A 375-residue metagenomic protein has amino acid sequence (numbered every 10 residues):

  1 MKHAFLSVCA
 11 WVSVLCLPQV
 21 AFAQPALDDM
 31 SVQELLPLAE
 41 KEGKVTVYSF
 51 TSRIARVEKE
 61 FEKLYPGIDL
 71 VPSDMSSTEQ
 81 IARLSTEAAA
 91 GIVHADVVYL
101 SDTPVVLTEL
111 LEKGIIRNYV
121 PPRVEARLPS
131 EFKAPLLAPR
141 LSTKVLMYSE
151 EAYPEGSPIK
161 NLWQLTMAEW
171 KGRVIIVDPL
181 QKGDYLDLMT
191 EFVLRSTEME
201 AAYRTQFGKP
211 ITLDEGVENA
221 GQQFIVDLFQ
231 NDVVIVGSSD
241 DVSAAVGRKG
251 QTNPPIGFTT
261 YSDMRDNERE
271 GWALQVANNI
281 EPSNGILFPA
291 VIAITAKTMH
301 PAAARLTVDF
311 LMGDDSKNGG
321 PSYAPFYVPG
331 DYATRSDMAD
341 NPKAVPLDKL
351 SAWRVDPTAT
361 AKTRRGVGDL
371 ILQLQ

Functional and structural regions predicted by a protein language model:
S7-V20: Bacterial N-terminal signal peptides
A23, G285-D356: Mature extracytoplasmic/periplasmic domains
A23-D29, I115: Cleaved targeting-peptide boundary
D28, L347-Q375: Conserved C-terminal helix/tail region of periplasmic/extracytoplasmic solute-binding proteins
D29-E40, F50-D69, E268, P325: Short, polar/charged alpha-helical segment
Y48-K59, V71-S85, V93-G247: Extracytoplasmic ligand-binding site segments that recognize negatively charged/polar headgroups
P104-E109, T252-Q275: A ligand-binding cleft/hinge motif common to bilobed small-molecule-binding domains
A126-L128, L141-K144, I225-L228, E270-A296: Periplasmic-binding protein-like
